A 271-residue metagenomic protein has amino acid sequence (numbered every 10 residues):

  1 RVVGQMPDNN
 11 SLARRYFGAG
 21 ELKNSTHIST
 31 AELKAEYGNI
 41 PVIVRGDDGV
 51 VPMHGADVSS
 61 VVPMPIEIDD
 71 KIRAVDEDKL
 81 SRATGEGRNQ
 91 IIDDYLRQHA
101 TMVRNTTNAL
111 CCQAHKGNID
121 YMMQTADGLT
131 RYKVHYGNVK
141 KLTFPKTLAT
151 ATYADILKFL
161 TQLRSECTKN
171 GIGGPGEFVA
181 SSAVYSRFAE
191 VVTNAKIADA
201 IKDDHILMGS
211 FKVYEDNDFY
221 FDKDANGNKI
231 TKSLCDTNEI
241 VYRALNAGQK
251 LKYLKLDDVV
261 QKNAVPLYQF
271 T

Functional and structural regions predicted by a protein language model:
G4-N39, Y132-H135, T231-C235, Y242 (+2 more regions): Basic/polar low-complexity intrinsically disordered segments
N10-K79: Assembly/oligomerization interface modules of large self-assembling protein complexes
A35, T125, D222-D224: Acidic surface patches and DE-rich sequence motifs
R45, A189-V191, K255: Short conserved micro-motifs at the rims of enzyme active sites and ligand-binding pockets
S60-N138, D155, S165-V179: Long, contiguous amphipathic alpha-helices that act as assembly "spine/axial" helices in icosahedral shell and virion
L129-K202: Extended, solvent-exposed, turn-rich assembly/linker loops in the middle of proteins
T193-T271: Sequence/fold signature of self-assembling virion shell proteins
